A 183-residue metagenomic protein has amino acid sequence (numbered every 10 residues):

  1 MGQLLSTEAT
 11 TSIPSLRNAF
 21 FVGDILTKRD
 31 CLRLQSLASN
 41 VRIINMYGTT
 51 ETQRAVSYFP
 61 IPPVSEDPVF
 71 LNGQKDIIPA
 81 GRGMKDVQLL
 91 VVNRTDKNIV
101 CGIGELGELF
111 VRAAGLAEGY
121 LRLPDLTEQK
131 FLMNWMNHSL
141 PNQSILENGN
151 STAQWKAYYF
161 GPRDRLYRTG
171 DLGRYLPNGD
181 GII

Functional and structural regions predicted by a protein language model:
M1-A9, N18-R42, A55, D86: Short gly/Ser/Thr-rich phosphate-binding loop of adenylate-forming enzymes
T27-K28, S36-N45, S57-I183: AMP-dependent adenylate-forming
